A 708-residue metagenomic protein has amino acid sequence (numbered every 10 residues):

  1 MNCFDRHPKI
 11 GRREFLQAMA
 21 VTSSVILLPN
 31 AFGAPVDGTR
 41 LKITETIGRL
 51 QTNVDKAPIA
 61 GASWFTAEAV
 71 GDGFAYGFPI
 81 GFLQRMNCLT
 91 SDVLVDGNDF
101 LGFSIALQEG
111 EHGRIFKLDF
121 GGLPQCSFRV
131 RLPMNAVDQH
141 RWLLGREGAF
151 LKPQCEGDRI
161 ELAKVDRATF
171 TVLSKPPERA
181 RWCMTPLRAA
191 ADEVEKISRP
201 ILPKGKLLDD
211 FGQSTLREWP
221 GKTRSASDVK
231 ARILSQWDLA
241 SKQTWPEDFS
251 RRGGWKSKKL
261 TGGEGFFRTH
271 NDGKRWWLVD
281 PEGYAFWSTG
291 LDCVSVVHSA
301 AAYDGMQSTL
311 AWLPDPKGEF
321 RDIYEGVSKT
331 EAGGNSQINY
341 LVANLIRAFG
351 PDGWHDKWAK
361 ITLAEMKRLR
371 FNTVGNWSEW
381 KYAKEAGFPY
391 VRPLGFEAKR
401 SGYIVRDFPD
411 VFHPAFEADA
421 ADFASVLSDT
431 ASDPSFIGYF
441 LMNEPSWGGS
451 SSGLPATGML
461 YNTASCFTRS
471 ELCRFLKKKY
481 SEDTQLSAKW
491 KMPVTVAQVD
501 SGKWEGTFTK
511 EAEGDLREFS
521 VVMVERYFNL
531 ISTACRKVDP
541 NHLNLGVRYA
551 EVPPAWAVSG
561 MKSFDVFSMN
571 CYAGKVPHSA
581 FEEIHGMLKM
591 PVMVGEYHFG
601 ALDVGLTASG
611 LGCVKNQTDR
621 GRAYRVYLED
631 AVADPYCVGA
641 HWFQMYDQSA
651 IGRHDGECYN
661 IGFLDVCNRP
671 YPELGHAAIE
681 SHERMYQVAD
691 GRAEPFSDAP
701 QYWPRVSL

Functional and structural regions predicted by a protein language model:
M1-G11, A18-V25: N-terminal secretory signal peptides
P29-L41: C-terminal segment of N-terminal export signals and the immediately downstream linker at the start of the mature
T52-G71: Short carbohydrate-recognition loop motifs
A67-C155, A180: Extracellular ligand-binding interfaces
T171-P176: Short beta-strand-plus-loop segments that form exposed binding edges in beta-rich domains
V229-A383, Y403-S432, G514-V522: Active-site-adjacent substrate/metal-binding segments within catalytic domains of carbohydrate-active enzymes
D272-K274, D280, F286-T289, P351-W354 (+8 more regions): Active-site region of glycoside hydrolase catalytic domains
M459, T463-F467, F643-L708: Aromatic-rich peripheral "rim/lid" segments of glycoside hydrolase catalytic domains that contact and position glycan
